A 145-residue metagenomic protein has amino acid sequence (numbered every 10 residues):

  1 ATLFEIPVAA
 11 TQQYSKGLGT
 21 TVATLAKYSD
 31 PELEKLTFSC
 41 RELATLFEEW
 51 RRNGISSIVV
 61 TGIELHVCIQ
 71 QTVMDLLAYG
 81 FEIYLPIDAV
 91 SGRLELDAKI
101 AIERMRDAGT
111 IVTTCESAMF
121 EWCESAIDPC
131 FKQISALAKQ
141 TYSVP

Functional and structural regions predicted by a protein language model:
L3-I6, K16-P145: Active-site-adjacent betaalpha module
A10: Alpha-helical substrate-recognition element adjacent to the catalytic core
Q13: Active-site anion-handling motifs in enzyme catalytic cores
